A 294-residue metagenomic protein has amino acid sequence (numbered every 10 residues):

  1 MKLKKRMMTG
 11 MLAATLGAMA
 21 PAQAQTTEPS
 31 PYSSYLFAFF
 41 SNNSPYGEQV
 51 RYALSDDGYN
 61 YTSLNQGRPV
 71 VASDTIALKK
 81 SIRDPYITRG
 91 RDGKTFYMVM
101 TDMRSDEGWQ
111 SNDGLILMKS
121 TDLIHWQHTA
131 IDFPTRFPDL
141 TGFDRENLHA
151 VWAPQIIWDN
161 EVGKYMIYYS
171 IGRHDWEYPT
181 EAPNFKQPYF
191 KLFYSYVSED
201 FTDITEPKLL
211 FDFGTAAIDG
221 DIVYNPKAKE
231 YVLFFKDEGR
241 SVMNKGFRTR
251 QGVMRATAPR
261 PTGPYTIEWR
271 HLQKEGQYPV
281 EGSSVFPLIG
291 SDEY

Functional and structural regions predicted by a protein language model:
M1-L3: N-terminal secretory signal peptides that target proteins for export/translocation
M8-A20: Hydrophobic helical h-region of N-terminal Sec-dependent signal peptides in bacterial secretory/periplasmic proteins
Q25-Y294: Carbohydrate-active catalytic/glycan-binding domains of CAZyme proteins, especially the secreted or lumenal ectodomains
